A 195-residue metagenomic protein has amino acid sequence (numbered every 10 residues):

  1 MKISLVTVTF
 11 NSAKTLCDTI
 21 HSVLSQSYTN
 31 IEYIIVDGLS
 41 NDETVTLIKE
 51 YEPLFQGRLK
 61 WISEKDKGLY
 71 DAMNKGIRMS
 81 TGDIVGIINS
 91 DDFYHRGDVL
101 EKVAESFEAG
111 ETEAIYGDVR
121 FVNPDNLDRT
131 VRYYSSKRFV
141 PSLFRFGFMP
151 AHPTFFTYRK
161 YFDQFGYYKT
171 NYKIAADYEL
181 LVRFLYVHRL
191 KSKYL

Functional and structural regions predicted by a protein language model:
M1-L195: Nucleotide-sugar donor-binding/catalytic module of glycosyltransferases that assemble extracellular/cell-envelope
